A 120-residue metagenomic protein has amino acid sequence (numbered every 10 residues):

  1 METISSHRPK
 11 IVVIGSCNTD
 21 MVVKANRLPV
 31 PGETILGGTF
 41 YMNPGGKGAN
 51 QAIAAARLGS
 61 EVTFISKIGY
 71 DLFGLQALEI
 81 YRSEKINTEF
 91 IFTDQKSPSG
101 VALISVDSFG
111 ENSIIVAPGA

Functional and structural regions predicted by a protein language model:
M1-K67, L72-Q76, R82, I86 (+1 more regions): Glycine-rich phosphate/adenosyl-contacting loop at the front of the ribokinase-like
P9, S99-V101, E111-N112: Change "...and in nucleic-acid phosphodiester-cleaving endonucleases..." to "...and in nucleic-acid processing enzymes
N43-N50, Q95-P98, A120: Short secondary-structure boundary/capping elements
Q51, I91, G100-A102: Short, charged beta->alpha transition segments
L75-L78, V101-I104: Short secondary-structure transition/capping segments
I80-K96: A glycine-rich helix N-cap at a beta->alpha junction
F90-D94, I104-A120: Conserved phosphate-binding/catalytic loop of the ribokinase/pfkB sugar-kinase fold
